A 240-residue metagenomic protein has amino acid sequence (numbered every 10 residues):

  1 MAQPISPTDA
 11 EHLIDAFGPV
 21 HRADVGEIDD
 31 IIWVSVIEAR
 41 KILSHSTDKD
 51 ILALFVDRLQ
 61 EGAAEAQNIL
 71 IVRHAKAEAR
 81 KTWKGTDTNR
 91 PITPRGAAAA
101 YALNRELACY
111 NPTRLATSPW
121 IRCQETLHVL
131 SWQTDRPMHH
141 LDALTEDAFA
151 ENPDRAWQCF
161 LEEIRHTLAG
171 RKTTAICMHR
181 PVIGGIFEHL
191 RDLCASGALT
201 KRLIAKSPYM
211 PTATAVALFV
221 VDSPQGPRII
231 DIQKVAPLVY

Functional and structural regions predicted by a protein language model:
M1-P19: Active-site-adjacent beta-strand/loop module that shapes the phosphate/pyrophosphate-binding cleft
Q3-P7, P181-G184, D192: Short Gly/Pro-enriched loop/turn and capping motifs at secondary-structure junctions
L13-I69, R73: Nudix hydrolase/Nudix homology domain
G18, I230-Y240: Short, solvent-exposed aromatic-acidic interface loops
K49, R58-L59, A63-N152, G184 (+3 more regions): Active-site-proximal alpha-helix that buttresses catalytic centers in soluble enzyme cores
I69-L70, G170-P181: Generic beta-sheet signal
R155-K172: A short, acidic, amphipathic alpha-helical segment used as a generic capping/interface helix at domain edges
T214-V221: Binuclear metal-dependent phosphoesterase catalytic core
